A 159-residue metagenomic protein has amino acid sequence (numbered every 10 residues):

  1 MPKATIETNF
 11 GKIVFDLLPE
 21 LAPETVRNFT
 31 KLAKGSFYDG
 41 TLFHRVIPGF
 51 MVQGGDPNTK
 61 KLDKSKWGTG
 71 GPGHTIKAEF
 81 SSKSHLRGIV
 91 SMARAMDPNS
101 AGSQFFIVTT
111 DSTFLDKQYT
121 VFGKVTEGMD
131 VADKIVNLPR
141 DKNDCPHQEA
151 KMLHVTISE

Functional and structural regions predicted by a protein language model:
M1-E159: Cyclophilin-like peptidyl-prolyl cis-trans isomerases
